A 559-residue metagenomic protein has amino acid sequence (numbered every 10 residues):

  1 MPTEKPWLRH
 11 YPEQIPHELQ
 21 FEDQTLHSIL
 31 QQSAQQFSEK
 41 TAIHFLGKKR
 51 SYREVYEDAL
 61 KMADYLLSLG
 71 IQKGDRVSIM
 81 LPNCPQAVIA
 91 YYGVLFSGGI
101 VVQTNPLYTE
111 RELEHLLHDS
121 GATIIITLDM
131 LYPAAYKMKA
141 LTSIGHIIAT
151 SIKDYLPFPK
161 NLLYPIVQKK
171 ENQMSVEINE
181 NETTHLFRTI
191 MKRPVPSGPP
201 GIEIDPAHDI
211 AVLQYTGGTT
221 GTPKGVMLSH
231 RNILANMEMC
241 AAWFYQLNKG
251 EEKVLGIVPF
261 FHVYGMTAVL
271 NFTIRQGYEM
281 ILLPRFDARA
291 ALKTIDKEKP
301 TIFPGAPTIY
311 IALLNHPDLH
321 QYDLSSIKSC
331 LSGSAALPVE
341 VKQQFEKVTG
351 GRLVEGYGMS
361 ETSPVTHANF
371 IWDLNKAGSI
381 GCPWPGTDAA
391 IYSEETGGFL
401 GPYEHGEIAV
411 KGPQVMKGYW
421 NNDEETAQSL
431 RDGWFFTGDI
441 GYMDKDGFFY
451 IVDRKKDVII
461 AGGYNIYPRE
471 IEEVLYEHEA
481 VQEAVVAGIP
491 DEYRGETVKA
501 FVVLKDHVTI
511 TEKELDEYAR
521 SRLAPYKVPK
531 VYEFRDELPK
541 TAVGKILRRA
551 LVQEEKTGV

Functional and structural regions predicted by a protein language model:
L8, K137-A207: ANL superfamily adenylate-forming
Q20-E22, Q31, E39-Q72, S78 (+3 more regions): Conserved AMP-binding/adenylate-forming core of the ANL superfamily
K40, R76, P82-V102, P106-E110 (+5 more regions): A short helix-loop-beta submotif of the ANL/AMP-binding
L66-I71, P194-H208, L213-G256, Y278-M280 (+1 more regions): Conserved adenylate-forming
L234-K253, F261-I302, H316: Conserved AMP-binding/adenylation subdomain of ANL enzymes
P300-G305, N315-N375, D388: Gly/Ser/Thr-rich phosphate-binding loop
F303, G412, K417-G418, E425-Q428 (+4 more regions): AMP-binding/adenylate-forming catalytic core of the ANL superfamily
C382-G386, T396-S429, Y464-I466: Conserved ATP/PPi-binding loop(s) of AMP-dependent carboxylate-activating enzymes
